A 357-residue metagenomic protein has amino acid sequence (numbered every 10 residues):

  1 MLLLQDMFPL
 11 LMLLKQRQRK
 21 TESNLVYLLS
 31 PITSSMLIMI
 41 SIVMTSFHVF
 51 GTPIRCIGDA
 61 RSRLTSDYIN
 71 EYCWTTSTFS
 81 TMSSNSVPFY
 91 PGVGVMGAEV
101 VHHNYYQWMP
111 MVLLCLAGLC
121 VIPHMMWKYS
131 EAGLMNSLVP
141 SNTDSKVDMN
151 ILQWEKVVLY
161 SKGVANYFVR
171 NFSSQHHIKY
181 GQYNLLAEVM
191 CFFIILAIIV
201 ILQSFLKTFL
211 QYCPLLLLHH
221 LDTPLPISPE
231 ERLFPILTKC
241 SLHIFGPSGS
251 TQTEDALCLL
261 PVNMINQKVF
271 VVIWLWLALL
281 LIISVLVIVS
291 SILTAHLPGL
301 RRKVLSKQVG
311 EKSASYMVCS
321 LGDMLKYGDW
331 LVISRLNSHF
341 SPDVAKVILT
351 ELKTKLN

Functional and structural regions predicted by a protein language model:
M1-N357: Membrane-embedded alpha-helical segments and the immediately adjacent membrane-proximal loops of multi-pass integral
